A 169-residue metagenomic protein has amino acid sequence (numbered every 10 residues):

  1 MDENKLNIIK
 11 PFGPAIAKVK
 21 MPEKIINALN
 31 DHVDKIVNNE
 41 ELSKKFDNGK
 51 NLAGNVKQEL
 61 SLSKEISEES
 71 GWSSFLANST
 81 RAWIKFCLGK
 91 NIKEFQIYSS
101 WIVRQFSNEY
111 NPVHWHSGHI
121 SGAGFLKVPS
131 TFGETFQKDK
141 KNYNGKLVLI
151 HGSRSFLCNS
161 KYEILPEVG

Functional and structural regions predicted by a protein language model:
M1-K90, W101, N108-N111: Non-heme Fe(II)/2-oxoglutarate
N7-P11, I92-F95, Q137-D139, R154-F156: Homeobox/homeodomain signature
G13-A15, Q96, G118-I120: Residues at beta-strand starts and edge strands
E65-E68, K85-I92, F136-K140, K161-L165: Generic detector of short, locally flexible boundary/turn motifs and exposed helical patches
E94-I102: A short glycine-rich, His/Asp/Glu-containing loop-to-beta-strand
W101-V168: Catalytic core of non-heme Fe(II) oxygenases with the double-stranded beta-helix
